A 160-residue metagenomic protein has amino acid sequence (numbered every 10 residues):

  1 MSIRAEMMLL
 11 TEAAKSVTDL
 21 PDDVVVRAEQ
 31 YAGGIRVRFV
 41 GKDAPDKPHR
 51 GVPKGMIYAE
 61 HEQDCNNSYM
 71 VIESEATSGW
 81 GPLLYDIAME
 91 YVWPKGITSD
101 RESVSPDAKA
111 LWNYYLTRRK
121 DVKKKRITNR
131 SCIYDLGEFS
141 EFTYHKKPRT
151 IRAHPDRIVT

Functional and structural regions predicted by a protein language model:
S2-P21, V25-C65, E90-T160: Terminal substrate-recognition subdomain of acyl/acetyltransferases
C65-S68, D86: Short, flexible loop motifs at catalytic/binding sites
N67-A76: Extended, structured, electrostatic nucleic-acid-contact surfaces
A76-Y91: Conserved acetyl-CoA-binding loop-helix of GNAT-fold acetyltransferases
